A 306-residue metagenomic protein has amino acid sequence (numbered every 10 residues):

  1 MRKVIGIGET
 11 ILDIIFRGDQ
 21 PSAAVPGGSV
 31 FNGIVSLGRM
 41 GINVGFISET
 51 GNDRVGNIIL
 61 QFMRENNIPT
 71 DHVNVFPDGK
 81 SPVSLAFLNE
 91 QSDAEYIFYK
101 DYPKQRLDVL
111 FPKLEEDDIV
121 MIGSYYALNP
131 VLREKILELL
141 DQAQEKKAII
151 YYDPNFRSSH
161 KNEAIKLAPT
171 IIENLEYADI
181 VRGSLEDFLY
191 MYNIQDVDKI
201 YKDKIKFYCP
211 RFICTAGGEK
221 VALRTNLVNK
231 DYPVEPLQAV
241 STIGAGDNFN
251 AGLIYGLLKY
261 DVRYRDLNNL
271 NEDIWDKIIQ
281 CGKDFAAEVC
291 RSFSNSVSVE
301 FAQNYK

Functional and structural regions predicted by a protein language model:
M1-I68: Glycine-rich phosphate/adenosyl-contacting loop at the front of the ribokinase-like
R2, V197-K306: Conserved phosphate-binding/catalytic region of the ribokinase-like
K3-I5, D118-I119, I180, R211: Structural motif
G8-T10, S29, Y125, P154 (+1 more regions): Active-site metal-binding loops of divalent metal-dependent hydrolases
L37, S184, G246: Short, conserved phosphate/pyrophosphate- and ester-handling motifs at nucleotide-, phospho-/glycolipid
N43-S124, Y305-K306: Conserved N-terminal subdomain of the carbohydrate kinase-like
K113, E173-N174, I205: Structural alpha-helical scaffold elements that stabilize or flank donor/cofactor-binding regions in carbohydrate
L128-K199, E219-K220: Conserved beta-alpha-beta core of the PfkB/ribokinase-like small-molecule kinase fold
